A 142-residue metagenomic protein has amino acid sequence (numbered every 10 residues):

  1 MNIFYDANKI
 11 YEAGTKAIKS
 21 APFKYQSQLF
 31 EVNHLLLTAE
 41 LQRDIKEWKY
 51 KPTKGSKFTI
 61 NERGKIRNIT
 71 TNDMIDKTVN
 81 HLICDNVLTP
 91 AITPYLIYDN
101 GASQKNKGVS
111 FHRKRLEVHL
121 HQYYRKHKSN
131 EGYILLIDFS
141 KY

Functional and structural regions predicted by a protein language model:
M1-R43: Non-catalytic, polymerase-adjacent accessory regions of viral genome-replication enzymes
F4-A21, T53-K57, C84-I92, Y124: Short, compositionally biased low-complexity segments
N8, L35, A39, D76-H81 (+2 more regions): Non-catalytic, well-ordered alpha-helical scaffold segments
S27-E31, N68-D73, K77, A102 (+2 more regions): Short, charged/polar micro-motifs that form catalytic or ligand-binding hotspots
L41-K65, L120-H121: Reverse-transcriptase-like RNA-dependent polymerase core
K65-I97: Conserved pre-motif C helix in the palm subdomain of viral-like polymerases
C84-Y142: Active-site-proximal segment of RNA-dependent polymerases
